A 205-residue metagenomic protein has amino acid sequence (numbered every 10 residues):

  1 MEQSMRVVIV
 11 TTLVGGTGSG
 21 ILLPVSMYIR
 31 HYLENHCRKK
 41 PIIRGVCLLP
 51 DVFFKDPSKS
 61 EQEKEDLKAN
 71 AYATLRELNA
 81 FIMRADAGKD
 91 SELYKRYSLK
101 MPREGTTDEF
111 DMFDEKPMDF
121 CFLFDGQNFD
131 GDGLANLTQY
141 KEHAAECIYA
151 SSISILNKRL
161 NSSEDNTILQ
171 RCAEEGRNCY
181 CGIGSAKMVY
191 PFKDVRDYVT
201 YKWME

Functional and structural regions predicted by a protein language model:
M1-R6, L13, L23-V25, E34-E205: Terminal, contiguous helix-loop blocks that mediate binding/assembly
T11-S19: A phosphate-binding catalytic loop at a beta-strand-loop-alpha-helix junction that coordinates phosphoryl groups
G18-R30: Short Gly/Thr/Asp-enriched flexible loops that form oxyanion-binding sites at enzyme active sites
